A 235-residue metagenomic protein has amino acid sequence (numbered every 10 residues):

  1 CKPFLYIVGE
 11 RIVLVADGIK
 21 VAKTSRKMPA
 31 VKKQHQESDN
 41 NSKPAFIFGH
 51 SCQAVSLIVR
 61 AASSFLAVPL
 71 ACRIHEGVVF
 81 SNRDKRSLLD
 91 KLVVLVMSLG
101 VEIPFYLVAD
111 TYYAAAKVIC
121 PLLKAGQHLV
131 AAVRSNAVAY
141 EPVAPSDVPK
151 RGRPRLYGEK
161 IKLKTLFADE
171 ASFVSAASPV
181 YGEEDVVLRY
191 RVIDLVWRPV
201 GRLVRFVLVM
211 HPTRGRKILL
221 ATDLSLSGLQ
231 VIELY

Functional and structural regions predicted by a protein language model:
C1-K2, I7-I12, V21, V55-A67 (+6 more regions): Short, positively charged, Gly/Tyr-enriched micro-motifs that form contact patches at catalytic or ligand/partner
C1-S63, S178, E184-V196: Active-site-proximal, Lys/Arg-enriched surface segment that forms a nucleic-acid-binding/basic interface patch
A16-G18, T111, V133, T222-D223: Residues immediately flanking
A16-I19, P69-H75, R134-S135: Short loop/turn segments at strand-loop or loop-helix junctions that form parts of catalytic or ligand-binding pockets
K20, K164, G228-Y235: Short amphipathic alpha-helical "interface-anchor" segments enriched in bulky aromatics
K23-S25, A116-K117, Y140-E141, G228-Q230: Short helix/loop capping segments that flank catalytic or ligand/cofactor-binding pockets
S38-I103, L203-S227: Electropositive, glycine- and tryptophan-enriched low-complexity nucleic-acid-binding patches
H75-V204: An internal, acidic/charged active-site-proximal segment that coordinates divalent cations and/or engages
